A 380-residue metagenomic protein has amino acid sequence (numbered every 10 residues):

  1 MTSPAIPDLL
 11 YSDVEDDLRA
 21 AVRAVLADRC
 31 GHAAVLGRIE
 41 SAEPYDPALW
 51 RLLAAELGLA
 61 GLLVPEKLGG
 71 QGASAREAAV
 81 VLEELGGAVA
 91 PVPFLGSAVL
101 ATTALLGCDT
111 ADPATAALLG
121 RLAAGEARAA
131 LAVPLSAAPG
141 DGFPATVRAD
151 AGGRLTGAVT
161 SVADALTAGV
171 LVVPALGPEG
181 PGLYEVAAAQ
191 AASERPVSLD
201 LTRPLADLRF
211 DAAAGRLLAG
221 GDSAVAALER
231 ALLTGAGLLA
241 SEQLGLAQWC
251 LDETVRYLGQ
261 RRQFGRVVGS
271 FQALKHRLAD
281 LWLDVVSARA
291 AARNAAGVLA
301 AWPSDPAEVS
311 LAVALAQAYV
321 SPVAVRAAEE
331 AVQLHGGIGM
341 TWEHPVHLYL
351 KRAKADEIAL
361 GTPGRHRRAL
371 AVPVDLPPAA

Functional and structural regions predicted by a protein language model:
M1-G86, L233-A380: Alpha-helical interface subdomain recognition
S3, A116-Q248, D252: FAD-binding core of flavoproteins
H32, T115-A116: Short amphipathic alpha-helical segments that mediate assembly, nucleic-acid/protein binding, or membrane association
D46, A111-T115, A224: Amphipathic coiled-coil/heptad-repeat helices and related helical stalk/stem segments that mediate oligomerization
S74-A78, A98, T115: Amphipathic alpha-helical segments in well-structured domains
V80, E84, L100-G107, A117 (+1 more regions): Generic beta-strand or strand-like secondary-structure segments
V92-D112: N-terminal glycine-rich flavin-associated loop
